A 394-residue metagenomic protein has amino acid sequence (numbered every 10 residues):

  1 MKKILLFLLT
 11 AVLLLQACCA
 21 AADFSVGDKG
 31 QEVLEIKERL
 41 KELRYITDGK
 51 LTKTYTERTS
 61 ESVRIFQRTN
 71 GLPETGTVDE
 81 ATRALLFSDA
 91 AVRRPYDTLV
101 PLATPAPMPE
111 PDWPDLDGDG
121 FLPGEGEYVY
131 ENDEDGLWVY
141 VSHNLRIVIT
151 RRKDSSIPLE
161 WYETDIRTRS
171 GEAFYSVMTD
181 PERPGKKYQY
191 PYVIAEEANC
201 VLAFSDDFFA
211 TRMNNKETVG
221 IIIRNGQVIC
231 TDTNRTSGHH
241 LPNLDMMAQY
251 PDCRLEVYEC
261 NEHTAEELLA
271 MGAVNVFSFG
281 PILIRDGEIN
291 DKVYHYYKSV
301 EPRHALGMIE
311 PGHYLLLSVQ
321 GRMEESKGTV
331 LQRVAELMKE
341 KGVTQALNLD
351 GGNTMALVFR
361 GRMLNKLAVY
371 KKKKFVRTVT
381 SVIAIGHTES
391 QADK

Functional and structural regions predicted by a protein language model:
K2, F7, A11-K53, R93-P101: Acidic, Ser/Thr/Pro/Gly-enriched interdomain connector segments
A22-D28, D48-K53, G71-E74, V177-P184 (+1 more regions): Second-shell loop/turn segments in exported
S60-Q67: Conserved hydrophobic/aromatic packing and binding residues within compact polymer-binding modules
L99-H239: Zymogen propeptides
P158-E163, N243-L244, V300-A305, T380: Short glycine-rich loop/turn motifs
F204-H295: Active-site-adjacent helix-turn-beta-strand microarchitecture at beta-sheet edges that either contains or buttresses
N214-S237, K292-T344, L349, T354-K394: Conserved, well-ordered active-site substructure
